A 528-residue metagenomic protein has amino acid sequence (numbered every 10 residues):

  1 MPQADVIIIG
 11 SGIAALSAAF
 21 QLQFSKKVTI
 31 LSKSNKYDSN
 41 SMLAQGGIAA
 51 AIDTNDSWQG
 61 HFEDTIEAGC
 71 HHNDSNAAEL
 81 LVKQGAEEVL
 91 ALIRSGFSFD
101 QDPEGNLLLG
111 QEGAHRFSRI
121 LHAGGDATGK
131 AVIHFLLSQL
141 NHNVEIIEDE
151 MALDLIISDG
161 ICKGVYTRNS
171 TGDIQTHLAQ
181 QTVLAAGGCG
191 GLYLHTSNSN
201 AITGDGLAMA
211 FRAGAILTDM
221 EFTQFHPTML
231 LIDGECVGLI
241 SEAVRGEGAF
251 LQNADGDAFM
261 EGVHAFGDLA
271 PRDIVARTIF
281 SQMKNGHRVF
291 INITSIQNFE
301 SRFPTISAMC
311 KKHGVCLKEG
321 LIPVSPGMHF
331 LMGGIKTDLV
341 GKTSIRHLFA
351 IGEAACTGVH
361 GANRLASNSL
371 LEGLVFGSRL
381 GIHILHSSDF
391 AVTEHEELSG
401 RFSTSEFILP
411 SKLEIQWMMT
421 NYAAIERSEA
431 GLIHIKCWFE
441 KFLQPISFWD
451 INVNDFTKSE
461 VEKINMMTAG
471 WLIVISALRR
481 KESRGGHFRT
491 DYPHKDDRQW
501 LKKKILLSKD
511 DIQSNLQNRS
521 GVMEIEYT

Functional and structural regions predicted by a protein language model:
M1-A4, I13, Q21, K36 (+9 more regions): Glycine- and aromatic-enriched mobile tails/lids
V6-I30: N-terminal Rossmann-like FAD-binding beta1-loop-alpha1 element of flavoenzymes
I7-I9, T176-A186: Short hydrophobic core segments
F24-I48, T54: Glycine-rich FAD pyrophosphate-binding loop
A49-L81: Glycine-rich active-site loop/strand segments that organize a redox cofactor
S95-D173, A185, M229-I232: Conserved redox-cofactor binding core of oxidoreductases
Q181-G234, G238, N368-R379: Glycine-rich loop(s) and the adjacent beta-strand/alpha-helix scaffold that form part
M209, A215-G320, H383: An anion/pyrophosphate-binding glycine-rich loop and adjacent beta-alpha core in soluble alpha-beta enzymes
